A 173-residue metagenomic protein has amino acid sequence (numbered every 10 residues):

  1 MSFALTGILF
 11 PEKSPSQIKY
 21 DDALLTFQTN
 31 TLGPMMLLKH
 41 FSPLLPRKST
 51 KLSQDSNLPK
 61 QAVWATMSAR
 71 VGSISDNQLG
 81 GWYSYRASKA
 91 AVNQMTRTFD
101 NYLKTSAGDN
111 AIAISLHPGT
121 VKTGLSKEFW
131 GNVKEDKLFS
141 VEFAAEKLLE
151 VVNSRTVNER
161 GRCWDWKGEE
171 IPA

Functional and structural regions predicted by a protein language model:
F3, A65, A113-L116, S126: Hydrophobic structural elements of the Rossmann-like NAD(P)H-binding subdomain that define the short-chain
F3, L37, L116-H117, D165: Carbohydrate transferase catalytic cores enriched for Leloir-type hexosyltransferases
T6-L32, S42-A107: Catalytic loop of short-chain dehydrogenase/reductase
L38, T96, A145: Short-chain dehydrogenase/reductase
N93, F99, L103-V121, N158-C163: Conserved Rossmann-fold SDR core element
S115, T123, K127-A173: C-terminal helical subdomain
